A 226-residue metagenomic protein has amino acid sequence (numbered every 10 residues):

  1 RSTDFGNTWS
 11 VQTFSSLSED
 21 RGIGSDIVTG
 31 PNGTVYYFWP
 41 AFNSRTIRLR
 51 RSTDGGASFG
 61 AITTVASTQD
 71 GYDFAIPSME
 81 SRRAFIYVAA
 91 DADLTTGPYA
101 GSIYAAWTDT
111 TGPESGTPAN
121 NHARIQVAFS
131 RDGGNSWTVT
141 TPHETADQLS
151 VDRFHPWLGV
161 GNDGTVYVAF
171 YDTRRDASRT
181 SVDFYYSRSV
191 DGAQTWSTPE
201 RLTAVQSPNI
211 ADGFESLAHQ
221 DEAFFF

Functional and structural regions predicted by a protein language model:
R1-F226: Extracellular, repeat-based ectodomains that mediate carbohydrate processing or recognition
